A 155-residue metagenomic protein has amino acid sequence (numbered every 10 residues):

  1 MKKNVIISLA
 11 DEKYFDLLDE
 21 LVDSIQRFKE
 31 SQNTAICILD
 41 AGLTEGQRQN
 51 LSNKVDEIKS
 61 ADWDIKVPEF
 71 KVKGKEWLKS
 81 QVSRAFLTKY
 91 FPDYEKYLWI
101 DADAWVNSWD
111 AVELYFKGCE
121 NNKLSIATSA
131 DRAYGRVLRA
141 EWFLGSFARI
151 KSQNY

Functional and structural regions predicted by a protein language model:
M1-Y155: Glycosyltransferase catalytic domains, chiefly GT-A lineage
